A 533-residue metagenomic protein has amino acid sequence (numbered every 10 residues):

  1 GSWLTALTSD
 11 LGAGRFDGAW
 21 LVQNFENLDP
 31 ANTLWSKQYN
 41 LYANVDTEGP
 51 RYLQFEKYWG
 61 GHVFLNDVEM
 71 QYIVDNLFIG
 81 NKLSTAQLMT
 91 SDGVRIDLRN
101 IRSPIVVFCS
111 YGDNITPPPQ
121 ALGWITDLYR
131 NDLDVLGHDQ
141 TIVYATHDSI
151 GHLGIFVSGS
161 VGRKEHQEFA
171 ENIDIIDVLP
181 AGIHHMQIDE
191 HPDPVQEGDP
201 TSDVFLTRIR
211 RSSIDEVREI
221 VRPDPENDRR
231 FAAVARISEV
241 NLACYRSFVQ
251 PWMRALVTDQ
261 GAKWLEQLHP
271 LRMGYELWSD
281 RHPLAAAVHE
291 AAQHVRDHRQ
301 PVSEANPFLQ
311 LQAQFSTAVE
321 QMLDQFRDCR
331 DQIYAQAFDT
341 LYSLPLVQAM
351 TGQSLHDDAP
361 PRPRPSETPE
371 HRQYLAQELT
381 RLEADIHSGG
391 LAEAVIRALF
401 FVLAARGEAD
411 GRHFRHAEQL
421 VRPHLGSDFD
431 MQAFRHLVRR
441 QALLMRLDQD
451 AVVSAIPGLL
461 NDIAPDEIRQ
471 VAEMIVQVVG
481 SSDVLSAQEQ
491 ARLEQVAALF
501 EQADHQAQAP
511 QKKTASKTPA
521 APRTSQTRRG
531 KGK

Functional and structural regions predicted by a protein language model:
G1-A31, D134-L136, Q140-T141, T146-S149 (+10 more regions): A catalytic-pocket lid/entrance helix-loop region that shapes and gates access to the active site across common
G1-V68, G182, E197-R299, S303 (+1 more regions): Alpha/beta-hydrolase-fold enzymes
W59-R95: Mobile cap/lid helix-loop segments that gate and shape the active-site cleft of serine hydrolases
I101, V107-C109, D113: Short beta-strand/loop motif that positions the catalytic acidic residue of the alpha/beta-hydrolase fold
I115-Q120: Conserved alpha/beta-hydrolase "acid-adjacent" motif
L133-A233, F326-R330, Y334, F338 (+1 more regions): Catalytic active-site module of serine/aspartate enzymes centered on a nucleophile-bearing elbow/loop
Q250-S388, E393: Extended non-globular C-terminal regions
H356-K533: Small-residue-enriched hydrophobic alpha-helices in membranes
